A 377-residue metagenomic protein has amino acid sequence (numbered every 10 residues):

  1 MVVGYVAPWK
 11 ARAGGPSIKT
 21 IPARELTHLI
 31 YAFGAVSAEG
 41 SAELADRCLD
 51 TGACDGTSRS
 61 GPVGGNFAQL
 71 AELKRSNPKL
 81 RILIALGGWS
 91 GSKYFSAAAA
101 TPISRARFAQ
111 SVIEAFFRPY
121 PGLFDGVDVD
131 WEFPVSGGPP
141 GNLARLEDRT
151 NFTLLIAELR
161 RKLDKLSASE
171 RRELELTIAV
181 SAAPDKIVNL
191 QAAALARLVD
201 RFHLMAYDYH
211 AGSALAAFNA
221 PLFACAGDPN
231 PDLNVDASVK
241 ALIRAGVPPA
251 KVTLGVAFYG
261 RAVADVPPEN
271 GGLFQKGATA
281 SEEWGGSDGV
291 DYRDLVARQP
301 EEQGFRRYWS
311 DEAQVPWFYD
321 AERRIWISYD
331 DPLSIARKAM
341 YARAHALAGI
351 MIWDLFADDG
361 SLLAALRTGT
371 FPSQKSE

Functional and structural regions predicted by a protein language model:
M1-F117, E147, K276, A365: Glycan-recognition patch characteristic of GH18 chitinases/ENGases and related GlcNAc/peptidoglycan-binding proteins
V3, E39-G61, P134-L295: Substrate-binding surface in catalytic domains of secreted glycosidases
E25-T27, P78-I82, L123-D125, R172-L174 (+3 more regions): Short, well-ordered coil/turn segments that N-cap beta-strands
L29, I84, V129, L159 (+4 more regions): Conserved, mostly hydrophobic/aromatic
F67-A71, A109-I113, R149-R160, V235-K240 (+3 more regions): Generic structural signal for well-ordered alpha-helices, preferentially at hydrophobic/aromatic core positions
A85-G88, G126-P134: Mobile, glycine-rich extracellular loop/lid and propeptide segments that shape or gate substrate/ligand access
A100-V127, L155-K162, I187-R201: An active-site-proximal structural segment forming one wall of the substrate-binding cleft that immediately precedes
Q299-E377: Extracellular low-complexity, Gly/Ser/Thr-rich intrinsically disordered linkers and protease-sensitive activation/hinge
